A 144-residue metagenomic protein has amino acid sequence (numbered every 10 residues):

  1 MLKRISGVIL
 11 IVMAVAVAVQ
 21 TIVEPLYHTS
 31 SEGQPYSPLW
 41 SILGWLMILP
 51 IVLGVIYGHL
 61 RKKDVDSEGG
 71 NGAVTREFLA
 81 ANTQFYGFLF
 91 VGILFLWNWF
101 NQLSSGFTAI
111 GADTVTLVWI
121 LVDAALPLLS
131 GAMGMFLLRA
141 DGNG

Functional and structural regions predicted by a protein language model:
S6-M13, I42-G44, G72-L94: Transmembrane alpha-helical segments of multi-pass membrane proteins
V15-L26: Alpha-helical transmembrane segments of multi-pass membrane proteins
L26-P35, S67-G70, L103-A112: Membrane-interface helix termini and inter-helical loops of multi-pass transporters
H28-P50, A80, T116-D123: Transmembrane alpha-helix entry/boundary detector in multi-pass membrane proteins
L39-H59, Y86-L89: Core segments of alpha-helical transmembrane spans in multipass integral membrane proteins
G54-E77: Membrane-helix interface/capping segments
L89-I110: Alpha-helical transmembrane segments and their membrane-interface junctions in multi-pass membrane proteins
F107-N143: Alpha-helical membrane-associated segments of multi-pass integral membrane proteins
